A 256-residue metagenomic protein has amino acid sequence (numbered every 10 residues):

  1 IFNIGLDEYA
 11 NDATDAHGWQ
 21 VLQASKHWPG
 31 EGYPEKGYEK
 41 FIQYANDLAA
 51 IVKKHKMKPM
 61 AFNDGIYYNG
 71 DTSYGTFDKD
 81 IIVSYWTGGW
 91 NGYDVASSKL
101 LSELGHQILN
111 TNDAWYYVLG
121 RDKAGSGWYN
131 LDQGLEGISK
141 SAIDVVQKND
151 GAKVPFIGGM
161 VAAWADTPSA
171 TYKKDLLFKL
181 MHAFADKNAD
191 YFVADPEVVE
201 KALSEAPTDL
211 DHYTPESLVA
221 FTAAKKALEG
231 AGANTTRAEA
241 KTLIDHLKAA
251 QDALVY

Functional and structural regions predicted by a protein language model:
I1, E31-A194: Substrate-binding groove of N-acetylhexosamine-processing glycoside hydrolases
I1-W19, F156-M160: Active-site groove signature of glycoside hydrolases
D7, G75, D211: Flexible, active-site-adjacent loop/turn segments at secondary-structure boundaries
A10-E39: Aromatic- and acidic-residue-enriched carbohydrate-binding clefts of CAZyme catalytic domains
V21-K26, T72-Y74, A202-L203: Short amphipathic alpha-helical segments, especially helix-boundary/capping motifs
Q23, K36, S126-N130, D209-D211 (+1 more regions): Short, solvent-exposed coil/turn linker segments
V193-Y256: Beta-rich interaction/scaffold domains
